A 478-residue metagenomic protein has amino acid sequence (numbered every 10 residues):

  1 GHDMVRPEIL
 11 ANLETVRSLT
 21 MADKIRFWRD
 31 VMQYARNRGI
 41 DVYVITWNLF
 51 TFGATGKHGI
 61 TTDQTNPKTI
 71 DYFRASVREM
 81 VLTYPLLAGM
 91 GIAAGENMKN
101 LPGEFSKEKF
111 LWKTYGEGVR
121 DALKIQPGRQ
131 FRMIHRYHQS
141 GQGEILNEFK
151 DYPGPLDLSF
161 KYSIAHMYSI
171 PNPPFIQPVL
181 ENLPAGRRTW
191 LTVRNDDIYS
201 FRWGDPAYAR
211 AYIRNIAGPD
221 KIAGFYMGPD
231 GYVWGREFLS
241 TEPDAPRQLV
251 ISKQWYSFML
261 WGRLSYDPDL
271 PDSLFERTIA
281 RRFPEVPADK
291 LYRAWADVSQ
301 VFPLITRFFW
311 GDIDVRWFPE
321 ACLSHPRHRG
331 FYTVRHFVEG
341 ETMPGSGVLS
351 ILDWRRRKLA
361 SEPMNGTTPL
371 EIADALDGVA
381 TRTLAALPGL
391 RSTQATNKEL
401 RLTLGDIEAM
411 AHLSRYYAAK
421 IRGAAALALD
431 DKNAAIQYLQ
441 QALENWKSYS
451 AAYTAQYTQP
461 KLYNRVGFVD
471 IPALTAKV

Functional and structural regions predicted by a protein language model:
G1, I40, L82-L86, S448: Glycine-rich, acidic and aromatic/proline-enriched surface loops and short helix-turn segments that act as binding
G1, V42-T46, A88-A93: Short beta-strand segments at enzyme active-site cores
G1-A22, T51-H58, T62-T65: Aromatic-lined carbohydrate-binding/catalytic grooves of carbohydrate-active enzymes
T15-I25, R29-D30, N37, I60-D312 (+1 more regions): Catalytic-core regions of glycoside hydrolase
D30-T62: Substrate-binding cleft and catalytic face of glycoside hydrolase catalytic domains, especially the flexible beta-alpha
P229-I471: C-terminal non-catalytic alpha-helical accessory regions
I471-V478: Terminal, low-structured helical/coil segments at or just beyond the last alpha-helical repeat
